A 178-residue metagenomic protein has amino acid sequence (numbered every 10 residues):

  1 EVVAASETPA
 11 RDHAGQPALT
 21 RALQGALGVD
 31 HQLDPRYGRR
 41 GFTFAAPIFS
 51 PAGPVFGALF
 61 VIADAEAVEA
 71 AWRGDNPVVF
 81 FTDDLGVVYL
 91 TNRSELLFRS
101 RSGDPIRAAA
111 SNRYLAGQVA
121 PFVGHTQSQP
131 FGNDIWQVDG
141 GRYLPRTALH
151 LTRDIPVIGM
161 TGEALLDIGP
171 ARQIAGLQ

Functional and structural regions predicted by a protein language model:
E1-S6, V88-N92: Amphipathic coiled-coil signal-relay and dimerization helices
A4-T8, I174-L177: Short acidic, glycine/proline-rich loop/turn micro-motifs
A5-A71: Extracytoplasmic/periplasmic ligand-binding sensor regions of membrane-associated signaling proteins
T20-H31, V78-D84, I106-S128: Short, solvent-exposed cationic patches
G38-T43, N76, T147-H150: Short coil/loop residues immediately preceding or within conserved phosphate-binding loops of NTP-utilizing enzyme
A58-R113: Solvent-exposed, extracytoplasmic
S111-L177: Extracellular/periplasmic juxtamembrane segments that couple receptor/chemosensory ectodomains to their
